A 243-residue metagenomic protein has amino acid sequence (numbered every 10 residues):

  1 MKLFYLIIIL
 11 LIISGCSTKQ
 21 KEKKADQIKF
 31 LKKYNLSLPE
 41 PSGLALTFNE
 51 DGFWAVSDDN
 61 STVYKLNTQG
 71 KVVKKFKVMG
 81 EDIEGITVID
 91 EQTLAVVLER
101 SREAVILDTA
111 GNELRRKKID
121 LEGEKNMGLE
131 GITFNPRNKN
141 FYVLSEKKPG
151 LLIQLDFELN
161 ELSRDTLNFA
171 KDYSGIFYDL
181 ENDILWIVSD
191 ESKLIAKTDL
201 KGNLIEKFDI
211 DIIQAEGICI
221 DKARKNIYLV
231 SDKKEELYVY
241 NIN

Functional and structural regions predicted by a protein language model:
S14-G15: C-terminal motif of bacterial Sec signal peptides marking the signal peptidase cleavage site
I28-L36, K71-K77, L114-G123, N160-N168 (+1 more regions): A short beta-strand motif characteristic of beta-propeller blades
L36-N49, M79-Q92, E122-N138, F169-E181 (+1 more regions): Beta-rich, blade/repeat-based domains predominating in secreted/periplasmic proteins but also intracellular
F53-D59, A95-R102, F141-K148, L185-E191 (+1 more regions): Conserved beta-strand positions in repeat-built beta-propeller and related beta-rich domains
A55-F76: Beta-propeller domains
T62-Y64, E103-I106, P149-I153, L194-A196 (+1 more regions): Structural motif
N67-K71, D108-N112, D156-N160, T198-N203 (+1 more regions): Short loop/turn segments that connect beta-strands within beta-propeller blades
C219-N243: Blade-level signature of beta-propeller repeat domains, shared across WD40, Kelch, NHL, RCC1 and BNR/Asp-box propellers
